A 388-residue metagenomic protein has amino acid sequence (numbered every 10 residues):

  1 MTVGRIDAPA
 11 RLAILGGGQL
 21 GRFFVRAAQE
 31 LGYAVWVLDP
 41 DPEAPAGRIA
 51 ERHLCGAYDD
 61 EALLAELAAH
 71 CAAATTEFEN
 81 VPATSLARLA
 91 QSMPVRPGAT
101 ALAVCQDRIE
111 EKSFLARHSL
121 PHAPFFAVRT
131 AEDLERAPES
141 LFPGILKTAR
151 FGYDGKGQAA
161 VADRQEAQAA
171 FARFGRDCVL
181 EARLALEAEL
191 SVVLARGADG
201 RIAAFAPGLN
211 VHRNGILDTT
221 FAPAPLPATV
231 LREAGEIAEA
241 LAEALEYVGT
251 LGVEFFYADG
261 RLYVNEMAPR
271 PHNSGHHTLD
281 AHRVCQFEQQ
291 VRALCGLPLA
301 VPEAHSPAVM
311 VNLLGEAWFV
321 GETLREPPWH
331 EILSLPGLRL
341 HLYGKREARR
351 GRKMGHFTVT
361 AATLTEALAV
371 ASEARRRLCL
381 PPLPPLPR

Functional and structural regions predicted by a protein language model:
M1-S113, E132: ATP-binding N-terminal substructure of ATP-dependent carboxylate-amine bond-forming enzymes
A28, A74, V192, Q290 (+1 more regions): Residue-level signal for inorganic ion chemistry
Y33, L120, Y247: Short glycine/serine/threonine/alanine-rich loop segments
A46-G47, A149-F151, A348-R352: Short, flexible turn/loop "capping" segments at secondary-structure junctions
V104-S191, A195-L241, A371, R375: Active-site nucleotide/adenylate-binding loops and adjacent lid/helix of ATP-dependent enzymes
R173-L226, R232-V264, A268-H277, E288-V301 (+2 more regions): Phosphate-binding core of ATP-grasp and ATP-grasp-like enzymes
R292-R388: Peripheral (often C-terminal) accessory segments that flank ATP-dependent C-N-forming ligase machineries
